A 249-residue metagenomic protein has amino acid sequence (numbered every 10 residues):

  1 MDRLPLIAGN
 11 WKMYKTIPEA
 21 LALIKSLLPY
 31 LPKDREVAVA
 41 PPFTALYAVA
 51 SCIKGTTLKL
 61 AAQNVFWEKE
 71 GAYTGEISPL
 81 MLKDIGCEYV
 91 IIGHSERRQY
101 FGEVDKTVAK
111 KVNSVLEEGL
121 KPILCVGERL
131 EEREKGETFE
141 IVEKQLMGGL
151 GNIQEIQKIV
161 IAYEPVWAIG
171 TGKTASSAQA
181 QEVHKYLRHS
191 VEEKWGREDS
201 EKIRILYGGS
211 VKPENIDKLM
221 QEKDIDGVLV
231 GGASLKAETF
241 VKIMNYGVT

Functional and structural regions predicted by a protein language model:
M1-A162, V166-T249: Active-site loop-to-helix "anion-binding N-cap" substructures in soluble metabolic enzymes
